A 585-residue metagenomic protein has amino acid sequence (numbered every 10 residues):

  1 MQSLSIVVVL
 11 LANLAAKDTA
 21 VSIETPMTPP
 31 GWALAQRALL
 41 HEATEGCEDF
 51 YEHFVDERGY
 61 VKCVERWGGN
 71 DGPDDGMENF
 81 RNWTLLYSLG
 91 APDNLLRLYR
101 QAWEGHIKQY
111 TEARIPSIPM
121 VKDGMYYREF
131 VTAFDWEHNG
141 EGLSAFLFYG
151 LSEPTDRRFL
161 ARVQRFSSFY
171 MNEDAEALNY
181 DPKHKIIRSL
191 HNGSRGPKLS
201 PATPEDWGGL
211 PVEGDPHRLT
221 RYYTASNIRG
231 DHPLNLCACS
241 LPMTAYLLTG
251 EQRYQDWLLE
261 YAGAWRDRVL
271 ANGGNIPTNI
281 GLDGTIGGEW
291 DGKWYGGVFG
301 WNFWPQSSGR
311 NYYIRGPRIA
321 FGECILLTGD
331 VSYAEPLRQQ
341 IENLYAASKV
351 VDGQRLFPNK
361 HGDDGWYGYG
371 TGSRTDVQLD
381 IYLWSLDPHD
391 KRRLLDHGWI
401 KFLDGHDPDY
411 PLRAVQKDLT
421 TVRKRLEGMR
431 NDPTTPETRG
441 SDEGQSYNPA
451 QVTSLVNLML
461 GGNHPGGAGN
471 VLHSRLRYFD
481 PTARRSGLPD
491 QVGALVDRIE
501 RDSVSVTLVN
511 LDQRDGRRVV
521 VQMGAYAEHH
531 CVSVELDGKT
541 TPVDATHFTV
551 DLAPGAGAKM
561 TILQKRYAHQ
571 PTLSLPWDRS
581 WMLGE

Functional and structural regions predicted by a protein language model:
M1-S5: Bacterial N-terminal signal peptides that target proteins for export
I6-S22: Bacterial Sec-dependent signal peptides at the C-terminal "C-region" and cleavage site
D18-G538, P542-E585: Glycan-recognition and catalytic cores of secretory/periplasmic carbohydrate-active enzymes
